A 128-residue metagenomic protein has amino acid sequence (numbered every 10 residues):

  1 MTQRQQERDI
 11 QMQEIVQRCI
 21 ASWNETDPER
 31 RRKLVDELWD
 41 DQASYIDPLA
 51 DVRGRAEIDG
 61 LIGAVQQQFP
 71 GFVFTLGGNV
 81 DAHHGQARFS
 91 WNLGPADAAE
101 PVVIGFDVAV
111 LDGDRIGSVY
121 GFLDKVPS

Functional and structural regions predicted by a protein language model:
T2-S128: C-terminal and inter-domain tail/linker signature
